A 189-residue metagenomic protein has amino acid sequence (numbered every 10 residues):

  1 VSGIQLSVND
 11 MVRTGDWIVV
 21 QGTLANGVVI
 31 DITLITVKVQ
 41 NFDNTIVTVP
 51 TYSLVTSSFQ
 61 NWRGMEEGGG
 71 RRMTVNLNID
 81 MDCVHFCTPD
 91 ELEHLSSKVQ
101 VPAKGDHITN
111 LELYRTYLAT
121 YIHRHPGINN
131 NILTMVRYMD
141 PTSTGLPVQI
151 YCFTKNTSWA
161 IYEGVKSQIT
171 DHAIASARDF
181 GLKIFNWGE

Functional and structural regions predicted by a protein language model:
V1-Q5: Transmembrane alpha-helix detector for multi-pass membrane proteins
L6-R115: Soluble accessory domains appended to multi-pass membrane transport proteins
S97-E189: Long, non-transmembrane cytosolic or organellar matrix-exposed soluble domains/tails of integral membrane proteins
